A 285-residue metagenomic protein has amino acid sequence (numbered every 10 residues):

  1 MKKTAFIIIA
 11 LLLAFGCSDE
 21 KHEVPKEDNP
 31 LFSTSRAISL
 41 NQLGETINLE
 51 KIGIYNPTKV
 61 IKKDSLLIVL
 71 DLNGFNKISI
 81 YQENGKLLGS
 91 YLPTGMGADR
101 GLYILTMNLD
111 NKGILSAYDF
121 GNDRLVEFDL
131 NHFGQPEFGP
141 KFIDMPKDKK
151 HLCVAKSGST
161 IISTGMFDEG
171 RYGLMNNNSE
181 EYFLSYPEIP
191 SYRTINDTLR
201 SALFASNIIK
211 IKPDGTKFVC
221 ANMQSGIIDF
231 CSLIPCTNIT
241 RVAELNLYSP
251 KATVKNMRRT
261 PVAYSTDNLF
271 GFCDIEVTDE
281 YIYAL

Functional and structural regions predicted by a protein language model:
F15-G16: C-terminal motif of bacterial Sec signal peptides marking the signal peptidase cleavage site
A37-K51, G89-R100, K141-M145, E181-A202 (+1 more regions): Surface-exposed loop and turn segments in beta-propeller and other repeat-based domains that flank or scaffold
T46-N76, C273, Y281-L285: Beta-strand-rich domains and repeat architectures in extracellular enzymes and scaffolds, especially beta-propellers
T58-I61, L105-D110, L152-S157, S201-D214 (+1 more regions): Structural signature of eukaryotic scaffold interfaces centered on beta-propeller domains
V69-N73, A117-G121, I162-F167, K212 (+2 more regions): Conserved beta-strand positions in repeat-built beta-propeller and related beta-rich domains
Q82-K86, D129-F133, M175-S179, S232-C236: Short loop/turn segments that connect beta-strands within beta-propeller blades
L87-G113, D119-F120: Blade-loop segments of beta-propeller domains
G121-V126, L130-T164: Asp-box/WD-like beta-propeller blade repeats and closely related beta-sheet repeat scaffolds
